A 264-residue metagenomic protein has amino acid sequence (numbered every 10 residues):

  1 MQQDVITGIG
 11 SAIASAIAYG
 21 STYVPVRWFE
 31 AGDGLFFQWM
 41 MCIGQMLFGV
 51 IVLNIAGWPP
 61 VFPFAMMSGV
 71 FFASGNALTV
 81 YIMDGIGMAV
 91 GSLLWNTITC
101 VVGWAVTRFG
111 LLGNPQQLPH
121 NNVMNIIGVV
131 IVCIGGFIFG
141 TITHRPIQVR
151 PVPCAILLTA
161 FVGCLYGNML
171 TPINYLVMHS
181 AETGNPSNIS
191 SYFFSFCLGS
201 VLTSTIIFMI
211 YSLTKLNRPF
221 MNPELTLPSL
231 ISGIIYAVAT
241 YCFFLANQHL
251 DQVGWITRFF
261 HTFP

Functional and structural regions predicted by a protein language model:
M1-P264: Polytopic alpha-helical membrane proteins, predominantly small-molecule transporters/carriers
